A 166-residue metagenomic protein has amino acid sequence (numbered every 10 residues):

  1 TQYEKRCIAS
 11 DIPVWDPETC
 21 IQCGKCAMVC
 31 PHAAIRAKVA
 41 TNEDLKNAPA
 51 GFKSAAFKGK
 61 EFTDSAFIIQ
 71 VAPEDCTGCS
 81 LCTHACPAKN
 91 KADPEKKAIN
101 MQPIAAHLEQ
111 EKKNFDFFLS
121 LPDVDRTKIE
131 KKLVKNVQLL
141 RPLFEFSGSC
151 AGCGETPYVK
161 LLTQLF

Functional and structural regions predicted by a protein language model:
T1-C76, T83-F166: Ferredoxin-type iron-sulfur electron-transfer modules and their immediate structural context
